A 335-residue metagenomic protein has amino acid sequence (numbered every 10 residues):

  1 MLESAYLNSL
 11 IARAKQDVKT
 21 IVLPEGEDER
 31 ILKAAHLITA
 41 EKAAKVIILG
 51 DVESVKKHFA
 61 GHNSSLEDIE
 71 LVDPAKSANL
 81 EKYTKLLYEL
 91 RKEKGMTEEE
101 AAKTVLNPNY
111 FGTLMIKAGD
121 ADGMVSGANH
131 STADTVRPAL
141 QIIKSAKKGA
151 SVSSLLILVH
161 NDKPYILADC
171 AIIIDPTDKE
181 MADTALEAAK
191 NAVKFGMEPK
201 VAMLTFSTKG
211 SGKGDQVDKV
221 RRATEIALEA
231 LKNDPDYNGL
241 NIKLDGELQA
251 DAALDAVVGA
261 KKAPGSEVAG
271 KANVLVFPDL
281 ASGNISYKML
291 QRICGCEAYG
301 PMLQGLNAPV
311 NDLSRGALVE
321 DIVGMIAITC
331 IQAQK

Functional and structural regions predicted by a protein language model:
M1-A269, V274-K335: Anion-binding alpha/beta catalytic cores of soluble intermediary-metabolism enzymes, centered on
